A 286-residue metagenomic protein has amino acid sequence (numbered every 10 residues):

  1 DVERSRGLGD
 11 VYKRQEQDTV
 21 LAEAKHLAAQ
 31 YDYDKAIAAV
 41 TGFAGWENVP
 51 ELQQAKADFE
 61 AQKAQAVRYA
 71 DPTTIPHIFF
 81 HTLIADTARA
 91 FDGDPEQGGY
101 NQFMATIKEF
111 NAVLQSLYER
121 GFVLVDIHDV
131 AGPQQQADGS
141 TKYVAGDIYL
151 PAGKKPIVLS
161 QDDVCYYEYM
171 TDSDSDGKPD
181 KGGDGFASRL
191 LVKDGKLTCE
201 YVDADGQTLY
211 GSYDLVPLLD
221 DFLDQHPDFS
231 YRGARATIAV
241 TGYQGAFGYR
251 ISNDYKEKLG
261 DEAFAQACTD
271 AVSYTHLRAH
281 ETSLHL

Functional and structural regions predicted by a protein language model:
D1-Y12, H276, L284-L286: Single conserved hydrophobic/aromatic residue that forms the stacking wall/gate of nucleotide- or nucleobase-binding
P50-A66: TPR/TPR-like alpha-solenoid helical repeat scaffolds
T73-G93, A137-Y143, L150-I157, V164-L286: Metal-dependent polysaccharide deacetylase catalytic core of the NodB/CE4 family, i.e., the active-site-bearing domain
T106-A145, A263: C-terminal domain-boundary segment and adjacent tail
